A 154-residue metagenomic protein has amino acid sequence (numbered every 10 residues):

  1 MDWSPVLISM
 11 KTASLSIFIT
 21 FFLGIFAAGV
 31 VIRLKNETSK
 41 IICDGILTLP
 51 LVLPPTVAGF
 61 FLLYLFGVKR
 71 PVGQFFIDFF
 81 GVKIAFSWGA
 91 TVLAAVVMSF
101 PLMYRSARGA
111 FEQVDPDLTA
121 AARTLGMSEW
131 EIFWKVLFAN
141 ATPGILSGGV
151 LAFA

Functional and structural regions predicted by a protein language model:
M1-E112, V136-A154: Membrane-water interface segments at the C-terminal ends of transmembrane alpha-helices in multi-pass inner-membrane
L49, A121-R123: Short hydrophobic faces within alpha-helices
L118: Helix-turn-helix DNA-binding elements, focusing on the entry/boundary residues of the two helices that contact DNA
L125-G126, A139: Glycine/proline-centered hinge or cleavage motifs at structural transition points of membrane proteins
